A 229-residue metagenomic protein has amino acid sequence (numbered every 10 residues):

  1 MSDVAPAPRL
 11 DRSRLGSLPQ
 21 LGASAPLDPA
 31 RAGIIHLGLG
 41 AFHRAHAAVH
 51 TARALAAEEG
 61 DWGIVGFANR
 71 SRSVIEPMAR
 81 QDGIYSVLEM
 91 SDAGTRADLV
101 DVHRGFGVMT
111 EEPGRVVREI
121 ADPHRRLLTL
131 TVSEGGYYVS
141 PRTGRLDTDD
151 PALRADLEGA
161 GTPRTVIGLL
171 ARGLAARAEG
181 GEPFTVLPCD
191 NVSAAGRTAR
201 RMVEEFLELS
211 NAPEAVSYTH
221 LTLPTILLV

Functional and structural regions predicted by a protein language model:
S2-Y218: Conserved small-residue
P8, T225-I226: Intrinsic-disorder/low-complexity peptide segments enriched for small residues
T219-T225: Conserved small/polar residues in nucleotide/adenosyl-binding loops
